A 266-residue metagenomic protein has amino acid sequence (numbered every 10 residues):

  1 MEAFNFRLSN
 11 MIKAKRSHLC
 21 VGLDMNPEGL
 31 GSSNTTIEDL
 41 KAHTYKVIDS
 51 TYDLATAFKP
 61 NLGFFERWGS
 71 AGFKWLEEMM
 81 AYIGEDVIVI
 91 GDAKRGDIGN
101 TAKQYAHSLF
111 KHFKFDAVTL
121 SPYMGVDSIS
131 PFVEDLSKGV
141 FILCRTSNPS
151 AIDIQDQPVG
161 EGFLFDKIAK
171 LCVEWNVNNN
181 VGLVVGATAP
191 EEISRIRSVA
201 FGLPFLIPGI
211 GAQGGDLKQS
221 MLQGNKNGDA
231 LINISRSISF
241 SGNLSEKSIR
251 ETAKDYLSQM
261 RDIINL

Functional and structural regions predicted by a protein language model:
M1-I88, G160, K247-R261, N265: Conserved N-terminal beta1-alpha1 strand-loop-helix module at the mouth
I12-A14, I48-L54, E77-E85, P131-L136 (+2 more regions): Acidic (Asp/Glu)-rich catalytic clusters
V21, F58, D92, V118 (+3 more regions): Conserved, mostly hydrophobic/aromatic
N26-P27, A93, D97-V184, G202: Conserved anion-binding
T35-T51, N100-L109, S128, F165 (+1 more regions): Short, acidic/polar
R67-Y82, I98-A102, P122-S137, A187-S198 (+1 more regions): Active-site-adjacent beta->alpha loops and helix N-cap segments on the catalytic face of soluble alpha/beta enzymes
A187-N233, S237: A C-terminal functional module that forms or caps the active site or interfaces directly with catalytic machinery
K218-D229, R236, F240-L266: C-terminal helical cap(s) of enzyme catalytic domains, especially alpha/beta-barrels
